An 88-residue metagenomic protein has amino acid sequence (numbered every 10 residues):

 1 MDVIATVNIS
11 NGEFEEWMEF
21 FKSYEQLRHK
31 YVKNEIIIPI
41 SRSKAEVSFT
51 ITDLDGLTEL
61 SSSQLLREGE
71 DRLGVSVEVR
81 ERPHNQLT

Functional and structural regions predicted by a protein language model:
D2-I4: Extreme N-terminal starter segment of soluble prokaryotic enzymes
V7-E19: Short, surface-exposed ligand-recognition loops at beta-strand->loop->(often short) alpha-helix junctions that present
N8, S48-T50: Short hydrophobic/aromatic beta-strand micro-patches that form the beta-sheet surface supporting nucleotide- or nucleic
K22-I37, I51-P83: An amphipathic, aromatic/His-enriched active-site/gating alpha helix that lines ligand/cofactor pockets
I40-S43: Residue-level recognition of beta-strand termini and adjacent short loop/turns
H84-T88: Short, low-order "capping/linker" segments at domain edges
